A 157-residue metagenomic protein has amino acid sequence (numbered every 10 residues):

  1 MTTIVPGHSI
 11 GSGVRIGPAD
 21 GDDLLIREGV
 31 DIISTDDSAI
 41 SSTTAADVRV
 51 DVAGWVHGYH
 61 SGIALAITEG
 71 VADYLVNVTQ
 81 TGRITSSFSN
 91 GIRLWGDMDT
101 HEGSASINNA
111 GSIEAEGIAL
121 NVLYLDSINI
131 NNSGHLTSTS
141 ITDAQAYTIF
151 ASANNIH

Functional and structural regions predicted by a protein language model:
M1-G11, D23-D36, D51-I63, N77-N90 (+2 more regions): Beta-strand-rich solenoid/repeat architectures in extracellular/passenger domains of polysaccharide-targeting enzymes
T2, S127-N131, N154-N155: Intrinsic low-complexity, intrinsically disordered segments enriched in polar/basic residues
I4-V5, I149, I156-H157: Generic low-polarity alpha-helical segments
S12-D20, T35-T44, Y59-V71, S89-D99 (+2 more regions): Glycine-rich beta-solenoid repeat tracts in large extracellular/virion proteins
V71-Q80, D99-S104, Y124, H157: Conserved ATP-binding/catalytic motifs of P-loop helicase motor domains
I107, N121-L123, I128-I130: Compact, aliphatic and Gly/Pro-tolerant "microcore" segments centered on a short helix or tight beta-hairpin and their
S127, T137, T142, I156-H157: Intrinsic-disorder-driven secretion/translocation and chaperone-binding regions of pathogen effectors and toxins
